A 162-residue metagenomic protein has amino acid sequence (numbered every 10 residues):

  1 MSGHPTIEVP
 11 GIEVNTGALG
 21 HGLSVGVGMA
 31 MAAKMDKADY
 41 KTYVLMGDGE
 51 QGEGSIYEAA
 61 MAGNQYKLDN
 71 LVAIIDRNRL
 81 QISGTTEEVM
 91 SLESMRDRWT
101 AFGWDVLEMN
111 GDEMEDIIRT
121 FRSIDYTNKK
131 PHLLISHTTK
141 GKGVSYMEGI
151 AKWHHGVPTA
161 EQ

Functional and structural regions predicted by a protein language model:
M1-Q65: Cofactor-binding active-site loop characterized by glycine-rich and histidine/acidic residues
P5, S55-Y57, S83-E87, R119 (+1 more regions): Short acidic, glycine/serine/threonine-rich loops at helix termini
A30, L45-M46, I74-D76, I135-H137: Short beta-strand segments
K37-Y40, E87-T120: Conserved thiamine diphosphate
Y40-V44, L71, K130-S136: Generic beta-sheet signal
M46-E53, R77-Q81, D112-M114, K140: Acidic, glycine-rich active-site loops and adjacent beta-strand->loop/helix elements that engage anionic groups
E53-N78, L133-I135: A short alpha/beta connector and helix-capping loop motif
M114-Q162: Glycine/aspartate-rich loop-and-adjacent alpha/beta segment that forms the canonical ThDP
